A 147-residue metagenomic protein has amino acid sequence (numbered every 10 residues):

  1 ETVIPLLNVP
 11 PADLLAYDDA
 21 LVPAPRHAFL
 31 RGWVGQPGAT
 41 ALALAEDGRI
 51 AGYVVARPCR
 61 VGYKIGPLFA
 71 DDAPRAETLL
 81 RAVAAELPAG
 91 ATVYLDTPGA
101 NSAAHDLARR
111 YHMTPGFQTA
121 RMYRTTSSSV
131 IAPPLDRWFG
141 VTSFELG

Functional and structural regions predicted by a protein language model:
I4-G147: Intrinsically disordered, low-complexity, positively biased terminal segments
